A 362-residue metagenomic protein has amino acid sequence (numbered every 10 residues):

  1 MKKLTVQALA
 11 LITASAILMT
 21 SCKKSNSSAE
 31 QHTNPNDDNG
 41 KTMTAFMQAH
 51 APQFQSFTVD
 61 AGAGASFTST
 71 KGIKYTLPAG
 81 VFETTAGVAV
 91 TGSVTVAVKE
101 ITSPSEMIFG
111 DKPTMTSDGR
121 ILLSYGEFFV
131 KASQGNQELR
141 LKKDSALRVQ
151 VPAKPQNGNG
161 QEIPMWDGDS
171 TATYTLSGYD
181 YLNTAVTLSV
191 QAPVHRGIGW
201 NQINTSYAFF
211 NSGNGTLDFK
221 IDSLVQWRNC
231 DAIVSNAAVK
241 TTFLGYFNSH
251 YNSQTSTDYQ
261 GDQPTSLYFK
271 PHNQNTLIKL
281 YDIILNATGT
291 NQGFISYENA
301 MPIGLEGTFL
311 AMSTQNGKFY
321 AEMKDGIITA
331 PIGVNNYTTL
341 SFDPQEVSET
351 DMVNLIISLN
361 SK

Functional and structural regions predicted by a protein language model:
M1, A16, N354-I357: N-terminal helical oligomerization/adaptor scaffolds that assemble large protein complexes
M1-A10: Bacterial N-terminal signal peptides that target proteins for export
A10-A16: Bacterial N-terminal signal peptides
L18-S21: C-terminal motif of bacterial Sec signal peptides marking the signal peptidase cleavage site
K23-N26: Bacterial signal peptide processing site
S28-I73, G80-V94, V98-E106, D111-K362: Proteolytic cleavage junctions
